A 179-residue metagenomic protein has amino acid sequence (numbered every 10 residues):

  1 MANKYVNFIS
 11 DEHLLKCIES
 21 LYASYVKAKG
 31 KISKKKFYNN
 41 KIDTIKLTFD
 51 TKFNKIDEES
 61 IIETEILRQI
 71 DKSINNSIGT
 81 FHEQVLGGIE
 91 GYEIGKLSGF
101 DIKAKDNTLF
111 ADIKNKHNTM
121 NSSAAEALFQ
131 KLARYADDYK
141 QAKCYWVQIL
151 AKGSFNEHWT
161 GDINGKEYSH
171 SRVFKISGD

Functional and structural regions predicted by a protein language model:
M1, D11, A104, T119-S122: Short, structured coil/loop segments at alpha-helix boundaries
M1-T80: Interdomain/boundary linker segments immediately adjacent to catalytic/signaling cores
I18-Y25, K29, V85-I89, L132-Y139: Hydrophobic, Leu/Ile/Phe/Ala-enriched alpha-helical segments that form helix-helix packing faces
K29, F100, V147-Q148: Short loop/turn and capping residues at structural boundaries
I61, L97-K105: Internal, conserved structured core segments that host functional sites
S73-L97: Short N-terminal edge-element motif at the start of the domain
I102-M120: Conserved catalytic cores of phosphodiester-cleaving nucleases, focusing on short active-site segments
K116-G178: Catalytic cores of nucleic-acid endonucleases
